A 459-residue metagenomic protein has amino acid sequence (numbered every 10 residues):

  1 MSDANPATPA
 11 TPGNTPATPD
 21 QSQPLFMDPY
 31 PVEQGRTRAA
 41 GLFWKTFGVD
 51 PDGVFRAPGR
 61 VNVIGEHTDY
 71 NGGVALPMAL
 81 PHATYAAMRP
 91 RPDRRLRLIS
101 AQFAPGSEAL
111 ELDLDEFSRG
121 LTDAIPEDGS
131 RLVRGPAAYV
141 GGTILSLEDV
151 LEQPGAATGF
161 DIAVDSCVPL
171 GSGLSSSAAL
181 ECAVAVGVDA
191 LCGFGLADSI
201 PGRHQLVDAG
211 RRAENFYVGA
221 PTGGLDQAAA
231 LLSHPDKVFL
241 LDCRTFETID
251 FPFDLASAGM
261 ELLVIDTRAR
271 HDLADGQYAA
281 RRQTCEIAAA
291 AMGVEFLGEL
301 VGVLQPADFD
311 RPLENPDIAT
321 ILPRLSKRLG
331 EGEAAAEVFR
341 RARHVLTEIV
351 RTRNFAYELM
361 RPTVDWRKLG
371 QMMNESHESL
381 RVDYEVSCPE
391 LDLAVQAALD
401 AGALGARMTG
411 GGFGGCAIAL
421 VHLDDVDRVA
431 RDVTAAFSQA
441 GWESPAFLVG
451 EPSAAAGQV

Functional and structural regions predicted by a protein language model:
S2-R60, I64, Y85-S130, K237-G405 (+1 more regions): C-terminal nucleotide
P51, Y70-V74, T122-V133, S166-L174 (+3 more regions): A short glycine/serine-rich beta->alpha loop
A79-H82, L174-F194, I418-V421: DPxDG-like acidic metal-binding loop motif
R97-I99, A157-S166, L196-R212, K368-M372 (+2 more regions): Beta-strand segments within the central parallel beta-sheet cores of soluble alpha/beta enzyme folds
A109-A156, D161-V168: Hydrophobic alpha-helical hairpins/lids featuring a short glycine-rich hinge
V150-G159, V188-A209, L423-A436, A440-G441: Phosphate-handling active-site elements
A197-T248, A406-T409, A454: Alpha/beta catalytic cores of group-transfer enzymes, especially the acyltransferase/condensing modules of polyketide
